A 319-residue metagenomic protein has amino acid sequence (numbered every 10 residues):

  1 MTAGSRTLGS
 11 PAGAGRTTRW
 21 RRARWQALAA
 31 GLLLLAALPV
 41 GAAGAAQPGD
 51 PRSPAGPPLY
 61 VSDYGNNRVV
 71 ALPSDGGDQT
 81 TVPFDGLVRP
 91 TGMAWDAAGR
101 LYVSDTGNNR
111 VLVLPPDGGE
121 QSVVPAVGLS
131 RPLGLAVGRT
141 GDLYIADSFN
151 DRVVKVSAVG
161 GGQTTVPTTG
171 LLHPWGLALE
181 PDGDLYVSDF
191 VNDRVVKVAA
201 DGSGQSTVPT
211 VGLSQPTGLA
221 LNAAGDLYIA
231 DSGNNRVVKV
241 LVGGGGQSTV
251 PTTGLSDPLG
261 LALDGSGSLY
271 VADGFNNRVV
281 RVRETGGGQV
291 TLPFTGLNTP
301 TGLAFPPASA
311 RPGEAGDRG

Functional and structural regions predicted by a protein language model:
T2-A46: Secretory targeting and sorting signals
G44-G319: Flexible "stalk/tail and boundary" regions
